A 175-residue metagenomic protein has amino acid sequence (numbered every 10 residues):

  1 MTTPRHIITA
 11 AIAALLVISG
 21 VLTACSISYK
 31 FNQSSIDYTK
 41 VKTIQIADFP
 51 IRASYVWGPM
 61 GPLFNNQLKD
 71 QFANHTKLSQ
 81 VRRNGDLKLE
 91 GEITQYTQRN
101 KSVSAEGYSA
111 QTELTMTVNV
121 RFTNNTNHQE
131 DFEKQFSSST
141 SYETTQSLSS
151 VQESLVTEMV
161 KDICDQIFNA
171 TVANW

Functional and structural regions predicted by a protein language model:
M1-C25: Sec-dependent bacterial lipoprotein signal peptides
T2, K30-Q33, T76: A generic local structural motif
T23-N66, D70, N169-W175: A structural "domain/chain start" motif
S35-I36, K40-Q45, G61, K69-N74 (+6 more regions): Acidic, proline/glycine-rich low-complexity intrinsically disordered segments
P50-W57, Q146-S154: Second-shell loop/turn segments in exported
N65, K69-A73, N119, C164: Generic solvent-exposed, charged/amphipathic alpha-helical segments that serve as macromolecular interface scaffolds
N74-S79, R83-D131, S139-S150, K161: Surface-exposed short loop/turn segments
Q152-W175: Compositionally biased, intrinsically disordered linkers/stalks adjacent to structured regions
